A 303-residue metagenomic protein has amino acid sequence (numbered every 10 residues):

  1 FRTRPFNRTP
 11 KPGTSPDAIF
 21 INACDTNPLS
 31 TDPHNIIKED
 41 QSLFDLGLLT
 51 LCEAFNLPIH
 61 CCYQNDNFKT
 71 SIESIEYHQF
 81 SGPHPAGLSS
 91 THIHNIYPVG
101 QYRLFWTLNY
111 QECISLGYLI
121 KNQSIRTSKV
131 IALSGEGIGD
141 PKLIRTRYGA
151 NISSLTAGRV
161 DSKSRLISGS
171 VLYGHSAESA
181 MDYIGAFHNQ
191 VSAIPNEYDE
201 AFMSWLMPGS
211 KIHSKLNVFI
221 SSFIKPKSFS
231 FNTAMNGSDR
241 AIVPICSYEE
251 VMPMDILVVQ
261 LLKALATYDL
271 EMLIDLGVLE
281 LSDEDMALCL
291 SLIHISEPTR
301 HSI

Functional and structural regions predicted by a protein language model:
F1-S296, R300: Buried, small/hydrophobic-residue-enriched core segments of structured protein domains
